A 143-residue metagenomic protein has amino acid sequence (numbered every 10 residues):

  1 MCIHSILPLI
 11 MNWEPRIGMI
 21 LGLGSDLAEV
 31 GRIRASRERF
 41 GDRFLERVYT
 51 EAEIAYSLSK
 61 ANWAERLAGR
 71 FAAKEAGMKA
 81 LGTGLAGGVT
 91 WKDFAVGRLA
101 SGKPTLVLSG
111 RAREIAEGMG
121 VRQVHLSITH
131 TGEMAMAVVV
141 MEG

Functional and structural regions predicted by a protein language model:
P8: Alpha-helical and His/Cys-centered functional microenvironments
W13-G143: Core catalytic alpha/beta fold that binds nucleotide/phospho-ligands
